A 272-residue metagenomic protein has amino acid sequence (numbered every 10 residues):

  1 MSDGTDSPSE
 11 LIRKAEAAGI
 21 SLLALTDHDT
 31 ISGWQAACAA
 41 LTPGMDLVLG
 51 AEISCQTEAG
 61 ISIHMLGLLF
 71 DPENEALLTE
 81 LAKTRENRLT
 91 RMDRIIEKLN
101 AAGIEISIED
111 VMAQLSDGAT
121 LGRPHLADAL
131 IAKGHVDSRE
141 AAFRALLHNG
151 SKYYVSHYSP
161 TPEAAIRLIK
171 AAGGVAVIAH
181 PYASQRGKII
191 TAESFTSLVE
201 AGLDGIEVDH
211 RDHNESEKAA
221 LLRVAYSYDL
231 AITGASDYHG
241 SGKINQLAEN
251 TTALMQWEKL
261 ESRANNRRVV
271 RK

Functional and structural regions predicted by a protein language model:
M1-S62, L147-H148, P160-K243, T252-L254: An N-terminally biased module of ancient metal coordination in phosphate/nucleic-acid-related enzymes
A40-T196, T251, M255-R271: Extended substrate/RNA-proximal surfaces in nucleic-acid metabolism proteins
A76, K243-I244: A short acidic, helix-capping loop that chelates divalent metal ions and anchors anionic groups
